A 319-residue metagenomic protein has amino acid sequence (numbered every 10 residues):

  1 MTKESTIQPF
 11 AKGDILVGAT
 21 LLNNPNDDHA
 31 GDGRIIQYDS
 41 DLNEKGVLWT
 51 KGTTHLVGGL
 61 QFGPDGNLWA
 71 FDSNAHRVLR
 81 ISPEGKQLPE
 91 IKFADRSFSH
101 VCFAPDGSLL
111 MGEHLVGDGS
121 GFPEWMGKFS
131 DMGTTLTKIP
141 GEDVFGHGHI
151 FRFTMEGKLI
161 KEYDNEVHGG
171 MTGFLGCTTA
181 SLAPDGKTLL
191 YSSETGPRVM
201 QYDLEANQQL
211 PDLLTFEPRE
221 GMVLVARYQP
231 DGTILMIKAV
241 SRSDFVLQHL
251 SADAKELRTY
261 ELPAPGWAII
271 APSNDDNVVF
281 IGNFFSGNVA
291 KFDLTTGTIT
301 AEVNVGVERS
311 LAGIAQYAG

Functional and structural regions predicted by a protein language model:
M1-G46, T137: An edge-strand/N-cap motif at the start of beta-rich repeat modules
K3-I7, H55-Q61, R96-A104, M171-S181 (+3 more regions): Repeated scaffold domains used in trafficking and secretory/extracellular systems, primarily beta-propellers
A11, I15-A30, L68-N74, M111-G119 (+6 more regions): Conserved beta-strand positions in repeat-built beta-propeller and related beta-rich domains
D32-I36, R77-L79, G148-F151, R198-M200 (+2 more regions): A short loop-to-beta-strand structural motif that recurs across blades of beta-propeller domains
D39-N43, S82-K86, T154-K158, D203-N207 (+2 more regions): Short loop/turn segments that connect beta-strands within beta-propeller blades
G46-L79, G85-H100: Blade-loop segments of beta-propeller domains
L48-T53, E90-A94, Y163-G173, L213-R219 (+2 more regions): Surface loop/turn motifs at the tips and blade-to-blade linkers of beta-strand repeat domains
G282-G319: Blade-level signature of beta-propeller repeat domains, shared across WD40, Kelch, NHL, RCC1 and BNR/Asp-box propellers
